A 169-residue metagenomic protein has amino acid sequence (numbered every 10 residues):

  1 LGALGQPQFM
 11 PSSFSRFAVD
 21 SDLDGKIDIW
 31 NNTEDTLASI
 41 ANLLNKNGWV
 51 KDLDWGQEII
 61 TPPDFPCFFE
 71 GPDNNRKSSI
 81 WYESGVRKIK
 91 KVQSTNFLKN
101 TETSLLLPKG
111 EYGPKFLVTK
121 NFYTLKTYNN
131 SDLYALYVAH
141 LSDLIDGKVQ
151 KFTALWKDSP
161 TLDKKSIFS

Functional and structural regions predicted by a protein language model:
L1: Surface-exposed loop and adjacent secondary-structure segments within mature catalytic domains
L4-V19, I40: Substrate-binding/active-site groove segments that recognize and process beta-1,4-linked N-acetyl-hexosamine
R16-D20, N42-V50, Y128, L141-K148: Structured segments of extracytoplasmic/periplasmic soluble domains in secreted or envelope-associated proteins
D20-I29: Acidic, glycine-anchored loop motifs typical of Ca2+
N31-L43, Q57-E58: Cation-handling catalytic/transport regions enriched in His/Asp/Glu
K51-I59, T153: Short acidic alpha-helical/loop segments enriched in Asp/Glu that coordinate divalent cations
D64-S169: C-terminal soluble interaction/assembly domains
